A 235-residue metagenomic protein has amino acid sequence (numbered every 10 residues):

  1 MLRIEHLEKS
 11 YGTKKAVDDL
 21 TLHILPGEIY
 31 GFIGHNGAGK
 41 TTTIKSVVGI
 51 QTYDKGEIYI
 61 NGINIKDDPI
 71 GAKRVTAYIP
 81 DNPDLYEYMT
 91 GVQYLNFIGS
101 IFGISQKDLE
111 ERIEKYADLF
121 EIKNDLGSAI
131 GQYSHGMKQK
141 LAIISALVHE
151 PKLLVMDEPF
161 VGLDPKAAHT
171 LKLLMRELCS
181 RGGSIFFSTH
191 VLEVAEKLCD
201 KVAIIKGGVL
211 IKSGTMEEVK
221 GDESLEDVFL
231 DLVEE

Functional and structural regions predicted by a protein language model:
G56-D67, G71-A72: Conserved ABC transporter NBD signature motif
N96, S100, K107-D125: Conserved ABC ATPase "signature" region
V148-K152: A short, proline-enriched helix->beta-strand linker immediately N-terminal to the Walker B motif in ABC-type P-loop
L154-E158: Catalytic Walker B motif of ABC-type/P-loop ATPase nucleotide-binding domains
A168-R181: Helical segment within the ABC ATPase nucleotide-binding domain
S213-G214: ABC ATPase "signature
